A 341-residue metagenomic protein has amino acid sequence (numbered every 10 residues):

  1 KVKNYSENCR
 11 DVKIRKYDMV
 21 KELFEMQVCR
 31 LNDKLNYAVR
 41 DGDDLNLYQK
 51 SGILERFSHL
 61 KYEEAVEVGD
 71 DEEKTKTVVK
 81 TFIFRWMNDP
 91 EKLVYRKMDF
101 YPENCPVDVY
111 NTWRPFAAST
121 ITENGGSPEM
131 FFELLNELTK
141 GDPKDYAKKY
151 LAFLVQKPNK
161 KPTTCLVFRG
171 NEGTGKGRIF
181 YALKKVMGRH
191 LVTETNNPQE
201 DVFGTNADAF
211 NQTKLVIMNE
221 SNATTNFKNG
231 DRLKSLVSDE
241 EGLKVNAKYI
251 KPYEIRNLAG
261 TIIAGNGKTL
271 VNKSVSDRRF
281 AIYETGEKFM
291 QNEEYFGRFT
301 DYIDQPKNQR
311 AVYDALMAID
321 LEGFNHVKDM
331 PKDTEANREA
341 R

Functional and structural regions predicted by a protein language model:
K1-D142, D208-F210, D301: N-terminal nucleic-acid engagement/recognition segments and initiation subdomains in replication, restriction
K3-Y5, T193-Q199, K244-E254: A generic structural motif
E22, D33, A152-F153, D314-A318: Short, hydrophobic/amphipathic alpha-helical patches that form generic packing surfaces within helical domains
D99-I217, S221-T224, N229, A281-E284 (+1 more regions): P-loop NTPase catalytic core of nucleic-acid-dependent motor ATPases
G188, G230-Y253: Conserved catalytic/switch belt of AAA+ P-loop NTPases
N206-N211, V245-A264: AAA+/SF3 P-loop NTPase mechanochemical coupling elements
N222-T224, N266-L270, G286-Q291: Conserved nucleotide-binding/hydrolysis micro-motifs of P-loop NTPases
I255-A259, K273-R341: Phosphate-sensing "switch" segment of ASCE/P-loop ATPases
